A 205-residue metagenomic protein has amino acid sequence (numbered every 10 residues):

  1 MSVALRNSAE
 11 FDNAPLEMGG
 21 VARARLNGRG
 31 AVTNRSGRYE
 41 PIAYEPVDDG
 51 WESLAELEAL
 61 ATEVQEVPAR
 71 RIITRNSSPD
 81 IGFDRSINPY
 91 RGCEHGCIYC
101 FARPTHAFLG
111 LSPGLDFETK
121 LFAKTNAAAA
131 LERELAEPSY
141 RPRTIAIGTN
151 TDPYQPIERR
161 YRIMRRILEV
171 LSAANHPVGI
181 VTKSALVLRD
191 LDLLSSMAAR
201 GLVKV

Functional and structural regions predicted by a protein language model:
M1-R85: Flexible, acidic/Gly-rich N-terminal and inter-domain linker regions that tether and position cofactor-handling modules
A55-Y90, I98-V205: Conserved Radical SAM active-site core
H95: Basic (Lys/Arg-enriched) interaction patch that binds polyanionic ligands
